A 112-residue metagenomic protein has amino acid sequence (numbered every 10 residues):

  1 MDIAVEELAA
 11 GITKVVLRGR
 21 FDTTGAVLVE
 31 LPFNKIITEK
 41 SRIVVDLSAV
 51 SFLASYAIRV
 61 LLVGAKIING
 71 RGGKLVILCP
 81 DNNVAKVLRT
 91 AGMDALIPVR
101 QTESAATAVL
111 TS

Functional and structural regions predicted by a protein language model:
D2-L31, S48-A49: STAS-typified acidic loop motif
A4-E6, L78, R100: General small-molecule cofactor/ligand-binding pocket signal
L8-A9, T90, D94, S104-A105: Residue-level detector of intrinsically disordered, flexible termini and proteolytic processing junctions
T23-I97: Amphipathic alpha-helical interaction surfaces in cytosolic regulatory modules
P98-S112: A charged, well-structured terminal subsegment
